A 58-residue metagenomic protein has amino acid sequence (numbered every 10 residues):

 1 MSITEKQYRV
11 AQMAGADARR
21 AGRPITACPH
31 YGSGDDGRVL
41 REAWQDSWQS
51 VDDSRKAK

Functional and structural regions predicted by a protein language model:
M1-K58: Intrinsic-disorder/low-complexity detector
